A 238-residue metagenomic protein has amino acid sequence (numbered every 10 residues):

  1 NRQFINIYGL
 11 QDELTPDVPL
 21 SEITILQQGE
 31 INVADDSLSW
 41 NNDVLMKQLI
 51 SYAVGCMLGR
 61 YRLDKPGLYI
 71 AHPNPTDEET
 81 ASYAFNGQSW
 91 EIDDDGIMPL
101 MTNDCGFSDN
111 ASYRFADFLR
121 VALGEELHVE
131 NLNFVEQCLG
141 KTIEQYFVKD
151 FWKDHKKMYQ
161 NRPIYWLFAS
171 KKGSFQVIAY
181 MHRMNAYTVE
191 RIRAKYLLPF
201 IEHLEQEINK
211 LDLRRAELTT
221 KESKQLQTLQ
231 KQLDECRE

Functional and structural regions predicted by a protein language model:
R2: Catalytic cores of secreted or luminal carbohydrate-active enzymes
I5: Active-site lining segments that contact anionic ligands and/or coordinate catalytic metals
Y8: Active-site-proximal loop/hinge segments that shape catalytic or ion-binding/gating pockets
E13-E238: Terminal accessory regions of large proteins
